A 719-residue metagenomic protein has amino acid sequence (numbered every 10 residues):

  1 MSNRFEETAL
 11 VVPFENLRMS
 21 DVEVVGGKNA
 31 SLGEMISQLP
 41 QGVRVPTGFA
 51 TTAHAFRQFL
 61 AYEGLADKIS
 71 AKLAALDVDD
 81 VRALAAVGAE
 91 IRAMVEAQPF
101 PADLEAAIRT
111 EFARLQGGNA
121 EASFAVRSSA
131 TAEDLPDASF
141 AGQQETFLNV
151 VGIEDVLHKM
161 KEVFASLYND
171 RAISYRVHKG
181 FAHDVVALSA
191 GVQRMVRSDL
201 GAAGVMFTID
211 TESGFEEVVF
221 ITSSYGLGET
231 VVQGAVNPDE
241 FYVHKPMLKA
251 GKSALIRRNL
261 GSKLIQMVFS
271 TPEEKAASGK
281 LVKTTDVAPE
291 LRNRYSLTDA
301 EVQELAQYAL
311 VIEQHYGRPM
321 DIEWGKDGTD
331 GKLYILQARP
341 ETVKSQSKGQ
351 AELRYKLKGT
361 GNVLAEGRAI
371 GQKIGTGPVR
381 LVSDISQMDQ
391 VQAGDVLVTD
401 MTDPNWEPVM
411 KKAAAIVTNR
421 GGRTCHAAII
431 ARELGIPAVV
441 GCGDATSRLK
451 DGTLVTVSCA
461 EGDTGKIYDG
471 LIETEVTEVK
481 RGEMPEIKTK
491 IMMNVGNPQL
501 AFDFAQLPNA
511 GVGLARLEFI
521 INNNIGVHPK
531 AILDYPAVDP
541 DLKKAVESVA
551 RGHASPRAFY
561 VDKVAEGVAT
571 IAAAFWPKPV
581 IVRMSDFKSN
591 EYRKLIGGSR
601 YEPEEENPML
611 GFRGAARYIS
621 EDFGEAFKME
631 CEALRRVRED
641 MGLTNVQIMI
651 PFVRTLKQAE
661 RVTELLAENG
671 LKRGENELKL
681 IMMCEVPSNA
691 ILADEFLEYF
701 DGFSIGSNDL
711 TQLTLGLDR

Functional and structural regions predicted by a protein language model:
M1-G191, L200, P289-A300, L305-Y308 (+10 more regions): N-terminal beta-alpha lobe that positions the nucleotide/phosphoryl donor in ATP/NTP-coupled carboxylate activation
R18-V25, F59, D77, V81 (+21 more regions): Hydrophobic alpha-helical scaffolding
G42-R44, S123-A125, E145, S189-A190 (+19 more regions): Structural motif
A66, T329, P340-S345, Q350 (+4 more regions): Acidic, glycine-rich flexible loop/linker segments
F112, N119-A125, A130-F140, Q144-L148 (+5 more regions): Conserved alpha/beta-domain cores
A141-S174, S198-E274, L336-R368, K412-N419 (+5 more regions): Extended active-site and interfacial segments that coordinate phosphate-rich ligands in large catalytic machineries
G142, G317-T342: Conserved metal-phosphate-binding beta-hairpin within the catalytic cores of diverse ATP-dependent phosphoryl-transfer
V218-D321, K326-D327, T360, L364-T376 (+7 more regions): Conserved catalytic alpha/beta cores of large enzymes that bind or transform nucleotide phosphates and polynucleotides
